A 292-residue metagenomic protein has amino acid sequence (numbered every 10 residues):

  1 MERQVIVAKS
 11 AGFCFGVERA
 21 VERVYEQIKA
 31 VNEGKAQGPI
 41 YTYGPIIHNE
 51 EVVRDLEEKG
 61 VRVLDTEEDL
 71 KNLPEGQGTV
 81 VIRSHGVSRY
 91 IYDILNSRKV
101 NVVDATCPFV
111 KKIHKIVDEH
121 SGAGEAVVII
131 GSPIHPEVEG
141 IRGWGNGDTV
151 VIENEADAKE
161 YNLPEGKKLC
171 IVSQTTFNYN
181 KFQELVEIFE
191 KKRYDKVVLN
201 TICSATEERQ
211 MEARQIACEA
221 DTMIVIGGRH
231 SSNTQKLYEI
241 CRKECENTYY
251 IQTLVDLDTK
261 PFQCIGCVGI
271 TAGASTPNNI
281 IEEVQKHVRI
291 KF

Functional and structural regions predicted by a protein language model:
M1-F292: The feature marks the mature, well-folded catalytic cores of soluble enzymes
